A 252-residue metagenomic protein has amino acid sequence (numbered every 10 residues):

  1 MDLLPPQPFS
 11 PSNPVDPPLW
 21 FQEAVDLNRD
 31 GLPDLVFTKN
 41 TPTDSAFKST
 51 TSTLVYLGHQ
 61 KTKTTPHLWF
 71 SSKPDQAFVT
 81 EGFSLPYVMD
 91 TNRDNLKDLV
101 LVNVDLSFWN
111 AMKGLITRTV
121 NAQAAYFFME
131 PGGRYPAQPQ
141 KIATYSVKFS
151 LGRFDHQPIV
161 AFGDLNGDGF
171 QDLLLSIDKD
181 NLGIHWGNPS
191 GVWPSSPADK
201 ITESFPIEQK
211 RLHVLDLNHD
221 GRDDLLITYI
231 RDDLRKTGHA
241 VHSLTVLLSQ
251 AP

Functional and structural regions predicted by a protein language model:
M1-P252: Beta-propeller-forming repeat regions
